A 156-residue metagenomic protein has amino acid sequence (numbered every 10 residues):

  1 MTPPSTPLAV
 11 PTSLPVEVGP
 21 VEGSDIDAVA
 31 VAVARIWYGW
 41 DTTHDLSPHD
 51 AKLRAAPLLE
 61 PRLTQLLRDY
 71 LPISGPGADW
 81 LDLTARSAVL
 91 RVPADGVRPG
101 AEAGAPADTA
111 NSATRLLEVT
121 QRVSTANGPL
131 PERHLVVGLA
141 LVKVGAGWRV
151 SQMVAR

Functional and structural regions predicted by a protein language model:
M1-T42: Juxtamembrane and targeting peptides
D45-R156: Structured, amphipathic secondary-structure segments that form assembly/contact surfaces in multi-subunit
